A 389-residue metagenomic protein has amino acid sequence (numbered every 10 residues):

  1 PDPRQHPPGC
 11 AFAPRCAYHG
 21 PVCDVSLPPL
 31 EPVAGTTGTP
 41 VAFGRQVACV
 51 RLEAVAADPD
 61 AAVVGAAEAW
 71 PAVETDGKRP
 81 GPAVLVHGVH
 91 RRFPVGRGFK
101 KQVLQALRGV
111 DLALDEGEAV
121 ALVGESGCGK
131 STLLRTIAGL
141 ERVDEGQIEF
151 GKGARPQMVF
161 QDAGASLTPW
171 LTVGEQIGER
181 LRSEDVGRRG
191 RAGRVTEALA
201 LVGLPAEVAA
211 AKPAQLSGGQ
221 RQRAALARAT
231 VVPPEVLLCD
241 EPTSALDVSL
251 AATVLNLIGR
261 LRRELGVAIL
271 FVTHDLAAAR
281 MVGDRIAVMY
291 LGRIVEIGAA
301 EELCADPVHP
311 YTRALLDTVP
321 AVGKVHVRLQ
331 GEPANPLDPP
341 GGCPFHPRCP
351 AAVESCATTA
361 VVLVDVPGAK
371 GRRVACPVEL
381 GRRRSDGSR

Functional and structural regions predicted by a protein language model:
P1-A83, A299-R389: Charged, flexible cofactor/metal-binding loops and thiol motifs
V123-E125: The feature captures the beta-strand-to-loop junction immediately N-terminal to the Walker
A138: Helix-to-loop junction immediately C-terminal to a conserved catalytic motif
G190-E207, L316: Conserved ABC ATPase "signature" region
K212-L216, Q220: Conserved ABC ATPase signature
P233: Conserved catalytic motifs of ABC-family nucleotide-binding domains
P242-V327: P-loop NTP-binding/switch modules centered on Walker-like glycine-rich loops
